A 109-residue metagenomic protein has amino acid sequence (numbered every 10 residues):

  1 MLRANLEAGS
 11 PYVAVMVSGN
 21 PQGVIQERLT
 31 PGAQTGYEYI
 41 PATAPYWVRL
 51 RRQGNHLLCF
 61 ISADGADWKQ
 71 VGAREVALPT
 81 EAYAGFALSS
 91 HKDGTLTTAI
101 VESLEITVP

Functional and structural regions predicted by a protein language model:
M1-P109: Extracellular glycan-recognition regions
